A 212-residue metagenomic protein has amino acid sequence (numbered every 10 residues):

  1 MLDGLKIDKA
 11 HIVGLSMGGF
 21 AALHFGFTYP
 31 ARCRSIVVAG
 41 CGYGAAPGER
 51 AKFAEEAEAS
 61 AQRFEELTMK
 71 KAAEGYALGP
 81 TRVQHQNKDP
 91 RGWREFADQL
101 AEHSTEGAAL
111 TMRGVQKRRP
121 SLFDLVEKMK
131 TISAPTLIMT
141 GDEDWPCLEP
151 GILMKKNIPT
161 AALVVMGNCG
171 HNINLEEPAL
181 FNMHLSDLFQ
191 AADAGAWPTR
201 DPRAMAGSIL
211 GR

Functional and structural regions predicted by a protein language model:
M1-A10: Conserved acidic catalytic loop of the alpha/beta-hydrolase fold
I12-G14, A39: Short beta-strand immediately N-terminal to the catalytic nucleophile in serine-hydrolase-like folds
G14, G18, A22: Gly/Ala-rich beta-loop-alpha elbow adjacent to hydrolase catalytic centers
L23, F27-T28, C33-L67, K71: Flexible "cap/lid" loop of the alpha/beta hydrolase fold
P47-K52, E66-K128: Conserved alpha/beta-hydrolase catalytic His-Asp/Glu region
I132, I138-T140: Short beta-strand/loop motif that positions the catalytic acidic residue of the alpha/beta-hydrolase fold
W145-P150: Conserved alpha/beta-hydrolase "acid-adjacent" motif
A161-R212: Catalytic active-site module of serine/aspartate enzymes centered on a nucleophile-bearing elbow/loop
